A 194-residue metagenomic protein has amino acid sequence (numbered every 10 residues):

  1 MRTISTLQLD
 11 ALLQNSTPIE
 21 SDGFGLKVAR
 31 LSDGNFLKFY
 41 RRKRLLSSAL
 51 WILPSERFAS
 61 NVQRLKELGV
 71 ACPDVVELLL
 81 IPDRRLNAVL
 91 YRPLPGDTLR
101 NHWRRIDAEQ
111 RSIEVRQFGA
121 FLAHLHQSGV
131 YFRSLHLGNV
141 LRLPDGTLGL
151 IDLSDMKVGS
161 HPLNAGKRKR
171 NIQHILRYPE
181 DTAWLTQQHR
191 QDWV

Functional and structural regions predicted by a protein language model:
L7-T98, A123-S128: Conserved ATP-binding subdomain of kinase catalytic cores across diverse folds
F36, L122-G159: Active-site acidic catalytic loop and adjacent metal/ATP-binding pocket of ATP-dependent phosphoryl transfer enzymes
K43-A49, N101-R105, H161-L163: Short acidic, glycine/proline-rich loop/turn micro-motifs
L50-L53, E109-I113, G166-K167: Alpha-helix N-cap and loop-to-helix initiation/capping positions
P54-R57, E114-Q117, P179-D181: Short amphipathic alpha-helical segments
N61-A71, R100-G138: Conserved kinase catalytic-core helix
A71-D74, F132, Q173-L176: Short, well-structured beta-strand/strand-turn elements
L143-V194: C-lobe/activation-segment region of protein kinase-like
